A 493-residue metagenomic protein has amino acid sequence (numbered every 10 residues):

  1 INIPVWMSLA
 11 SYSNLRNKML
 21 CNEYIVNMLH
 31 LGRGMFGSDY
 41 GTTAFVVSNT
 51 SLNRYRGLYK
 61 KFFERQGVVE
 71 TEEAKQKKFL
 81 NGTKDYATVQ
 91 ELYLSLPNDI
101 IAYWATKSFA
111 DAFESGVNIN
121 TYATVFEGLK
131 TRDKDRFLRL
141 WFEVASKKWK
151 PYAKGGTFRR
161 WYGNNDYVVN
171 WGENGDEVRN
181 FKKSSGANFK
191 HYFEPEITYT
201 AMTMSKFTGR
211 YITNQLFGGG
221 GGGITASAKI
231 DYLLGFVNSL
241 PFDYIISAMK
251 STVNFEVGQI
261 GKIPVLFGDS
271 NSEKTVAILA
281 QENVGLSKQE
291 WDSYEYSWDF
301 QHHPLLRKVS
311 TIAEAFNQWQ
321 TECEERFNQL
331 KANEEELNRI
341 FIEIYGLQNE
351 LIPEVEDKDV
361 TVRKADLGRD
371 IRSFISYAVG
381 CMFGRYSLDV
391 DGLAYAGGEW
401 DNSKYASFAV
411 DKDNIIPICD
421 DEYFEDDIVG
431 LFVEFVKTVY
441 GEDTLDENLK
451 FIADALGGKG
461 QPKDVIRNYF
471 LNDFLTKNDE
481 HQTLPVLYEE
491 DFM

Functional and structural regions predicted by a protein language model:
I1-A145, N164, V178-K182, R210-L233 (+5 more regions): Signature of N6-adenine DNA methyltransferases within the class I
V5-W6, N17-N22, V169-G175, Q215-L216 (+3 more regions): Active/binding-pocket-proximal capping segment
N14, Q259-F341: Extended amphipathic alpha-helical segments enriched in small hydrophobics
V26, H30, E290-W291, I352 (+1 more regions): Short, flexible/disordered secondary-structure transition segments
L31-R33, G128, R132-Y152, F158-T213 (+2 more regions): Flexible, glycine/threonine-enriched loop-and-boundary segments that flank and lead into catalytic domains of large
R33-S38, N254-Q259, S293-L306, K358-V362 (+1 more regions): A glycine-rich phosphate-binding loop feature that marks nucleotide/adenosyl-phosphate handling sites
N214-G219, E256-I260, F316-T321, D359-T361 (+2 more regions): Short acidic (Asp/Glu) and glycine-rich catalytic loops that position anionic groups and cofactors
Q329, R339-I342, G346, E350-M493: Terminal accessory regions of large proteins
